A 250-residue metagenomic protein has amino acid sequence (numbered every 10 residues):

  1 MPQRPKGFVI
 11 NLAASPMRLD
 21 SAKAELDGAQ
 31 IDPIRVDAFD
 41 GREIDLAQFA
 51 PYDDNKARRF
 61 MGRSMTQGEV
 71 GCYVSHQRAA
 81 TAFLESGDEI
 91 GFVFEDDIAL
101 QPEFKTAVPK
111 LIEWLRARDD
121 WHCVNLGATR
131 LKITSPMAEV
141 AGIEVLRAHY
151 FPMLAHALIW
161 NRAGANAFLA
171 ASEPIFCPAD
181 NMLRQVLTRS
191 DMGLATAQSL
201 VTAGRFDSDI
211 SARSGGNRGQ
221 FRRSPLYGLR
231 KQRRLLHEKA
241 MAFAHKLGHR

Functional and structural regions predicted by a protein language model:
M1-F94, I98-R250: An acidic/histidine-cluster motif and surrounding catalytic segment that typifies divalent-metal-assisted enzyme active
